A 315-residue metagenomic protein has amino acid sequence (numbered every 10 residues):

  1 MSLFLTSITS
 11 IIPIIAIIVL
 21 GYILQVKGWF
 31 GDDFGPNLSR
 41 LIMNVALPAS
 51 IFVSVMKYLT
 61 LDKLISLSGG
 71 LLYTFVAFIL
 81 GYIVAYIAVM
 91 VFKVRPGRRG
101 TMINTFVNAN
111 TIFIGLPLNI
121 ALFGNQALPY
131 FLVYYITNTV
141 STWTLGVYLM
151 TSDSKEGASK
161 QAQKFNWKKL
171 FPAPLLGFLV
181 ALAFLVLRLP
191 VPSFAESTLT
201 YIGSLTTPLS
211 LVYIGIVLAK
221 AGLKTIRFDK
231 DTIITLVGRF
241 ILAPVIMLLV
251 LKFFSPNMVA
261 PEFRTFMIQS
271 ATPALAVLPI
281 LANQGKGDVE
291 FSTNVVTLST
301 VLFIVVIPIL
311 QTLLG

Functional and structural regions predicted by a protein language model:
M1-G315: Alpha-helical transmembrane segments of multi-pass small-molecule/ion transporters
